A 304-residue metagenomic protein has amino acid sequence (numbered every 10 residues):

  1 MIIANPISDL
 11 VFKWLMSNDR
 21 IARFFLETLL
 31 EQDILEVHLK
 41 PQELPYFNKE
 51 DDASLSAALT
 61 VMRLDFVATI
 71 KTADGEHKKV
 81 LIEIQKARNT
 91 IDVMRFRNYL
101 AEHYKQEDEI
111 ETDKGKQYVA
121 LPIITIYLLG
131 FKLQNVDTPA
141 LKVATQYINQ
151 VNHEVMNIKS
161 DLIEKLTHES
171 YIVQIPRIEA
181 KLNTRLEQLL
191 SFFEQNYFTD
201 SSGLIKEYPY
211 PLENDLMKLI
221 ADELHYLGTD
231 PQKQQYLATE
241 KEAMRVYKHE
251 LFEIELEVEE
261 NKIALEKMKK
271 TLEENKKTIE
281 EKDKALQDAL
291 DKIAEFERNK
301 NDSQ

Functional and structural regions predicted by a protein language model:
M1-E169: Accessory alpha/beta interaction modules
I2-I3, T69, A73, V80-Q85 (+1 more regions): Short, charged alpha-helical interaction segments and adjacent helix-coil junctions
P6-K13, I175-P176, I205-Y210: Short hinge/gating elements
W14-L15, T28-L29, Y99, Q188-N196 (+3 more regions): Residues that form generic nucleotide/phosphate-binding pockets
K114-G115, P176, L224: Selected N-terminal structured segments and early membrane-anchoring regions
D137-P139, L182-E187, Y236: Short conserved micro-motifs at the rims of enzyme active sites and ligand-binding pockets
N152-T199: Extended serine/threonine-enriched, polar tracts that run as long, contiguous segments within proteins
